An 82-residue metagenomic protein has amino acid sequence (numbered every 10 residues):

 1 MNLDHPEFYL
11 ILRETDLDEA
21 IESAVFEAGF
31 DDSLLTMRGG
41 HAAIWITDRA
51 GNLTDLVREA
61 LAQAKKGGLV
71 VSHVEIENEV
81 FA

Functional and structural regions predicted by a protein language model:
M1-A82: Long, contiguous binding/interaction regions
